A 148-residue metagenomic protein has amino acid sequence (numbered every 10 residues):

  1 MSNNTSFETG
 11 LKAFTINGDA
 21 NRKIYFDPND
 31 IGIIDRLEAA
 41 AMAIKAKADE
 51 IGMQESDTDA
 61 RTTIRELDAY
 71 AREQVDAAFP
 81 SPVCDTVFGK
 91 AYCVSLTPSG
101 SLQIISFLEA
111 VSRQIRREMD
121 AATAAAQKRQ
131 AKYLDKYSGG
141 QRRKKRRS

Functional and structural regions predicted by a protein language model:
M1-N4, R61-I64, S81: Short linear motifs at secondary-structure transitions and domain/linker junctions
M1-T58: Short N-terminal mixed-charge amphipathic segments
K47-D49, P80-D85: Short acidic, glycine/tyrosine-flanked loop/strand segments centered on an H-E-D-like triad
G52-R65, K90, V94: Short, surface-exposed loop/turn segments at secondary-structure junctions
L67-R72: Short amphipathic alpha-helical coiled-coil/interface segments
P82-S148: C-terminal charged interaction modules
